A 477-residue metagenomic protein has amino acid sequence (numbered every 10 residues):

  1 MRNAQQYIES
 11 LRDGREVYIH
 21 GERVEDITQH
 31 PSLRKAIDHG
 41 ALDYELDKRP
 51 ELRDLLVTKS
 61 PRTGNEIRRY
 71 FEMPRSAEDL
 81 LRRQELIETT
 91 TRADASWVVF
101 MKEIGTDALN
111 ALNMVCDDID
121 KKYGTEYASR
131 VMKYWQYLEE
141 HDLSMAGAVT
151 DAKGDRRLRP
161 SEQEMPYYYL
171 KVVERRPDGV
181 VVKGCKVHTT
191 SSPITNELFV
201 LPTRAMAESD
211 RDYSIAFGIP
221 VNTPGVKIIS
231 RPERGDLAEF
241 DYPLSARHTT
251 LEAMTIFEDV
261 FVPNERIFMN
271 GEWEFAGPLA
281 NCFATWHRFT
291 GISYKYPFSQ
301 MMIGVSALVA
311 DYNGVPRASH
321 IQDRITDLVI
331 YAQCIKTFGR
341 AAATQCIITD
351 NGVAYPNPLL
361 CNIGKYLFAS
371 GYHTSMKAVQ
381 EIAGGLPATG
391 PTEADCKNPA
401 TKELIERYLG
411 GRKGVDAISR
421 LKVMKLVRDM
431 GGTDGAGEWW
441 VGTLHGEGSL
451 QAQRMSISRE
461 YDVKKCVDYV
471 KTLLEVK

Functional and structural regions predicted by a protein language model:
M1-S60: Acidic/polar, glycine-rich intrinsically disordered N-terminal extensions of enzymes
R34, D38, Q136-E139, P297-Q300 (+4 more regions): Generic structural signal for well-ordered, non-transmembrane alpha-helical segments in soluble/cytosolic regions
A41-Y44, A310, A332, K336-G339 (+1 more regions): A structural signal for well-ordered alpha-helices, especially hydrophobic packing surfaces of coiled-coils
T58-E197, T203-F217, N222, K227: Glycine-rich flavin
G147, A152-S293, S458-K477: FAD-binding core of flavoproteins
T290-T349: Extended amphipathic alpha-helical segments enriched in small hydrophobics
Q322-T326, A354-N362: Short, charged, amphipathic alpha-helical segments
L359-K477: Alpha-helix capping/hinge segments and adjacent helical runs
